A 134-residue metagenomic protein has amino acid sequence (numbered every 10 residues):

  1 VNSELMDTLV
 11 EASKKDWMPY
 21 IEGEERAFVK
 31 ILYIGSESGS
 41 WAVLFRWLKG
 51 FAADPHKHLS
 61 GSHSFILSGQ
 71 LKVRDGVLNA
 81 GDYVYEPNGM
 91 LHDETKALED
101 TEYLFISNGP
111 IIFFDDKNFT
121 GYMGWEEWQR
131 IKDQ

Functional and structural regions predicted by a protein language model:
V1-G39, F119-W125, Q129-Q134: A short, N-terminal "cap"/entry segment at the start of jelly-roll beta-barrel domains of the cupin/DSBH fold
R26, K30-K57, P87-L91: Conserved short histidine dyad/triad with adjacent acidic residue
F28, S62, E99: Residues that flank catalytic or metal-binding motifs in active/ligand-binding sites
K49, H58-V73: Glycine- and acidic-residue-biased ligand/ion/polar-headgroup-sensing regions
A52, D82-Y83, E102: Residue-level marker of beta-strand positions
V73-D93: Short acidic-glycine-tyrosine-enriched beta hairpin
N88-K117: Ligand-binding loop in jelly-roll beta-barrel domains
